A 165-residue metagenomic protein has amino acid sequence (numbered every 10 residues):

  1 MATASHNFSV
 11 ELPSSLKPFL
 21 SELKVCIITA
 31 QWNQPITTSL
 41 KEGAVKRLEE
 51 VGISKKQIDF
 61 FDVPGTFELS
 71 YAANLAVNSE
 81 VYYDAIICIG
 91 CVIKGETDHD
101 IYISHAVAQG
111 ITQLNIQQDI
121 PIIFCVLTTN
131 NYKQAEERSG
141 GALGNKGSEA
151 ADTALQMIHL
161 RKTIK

Functional and structural regions predicted by a protein language model:
A2-T3: Glycine/small-residue-rich loop that forms an oxyanion/phosphate-binding "nest" at active or ligand-binding sites
H6, Q34, E49-S54, N74-Y82 (+3 more regions): Generic secondary-structure signature for well-ordered alpha-helical cores
P13-V63: Glycine-rich phosphate/diphosphate-binding loop of Rossmann-like nucleotide-binding domains
L23, D100-K165: C-terminal binding/interaction regions
C26, D59, E68, D84-I86 (+1 more regions): Structural motif
Q31-W32, C91-V92, L127-N131: Short, ordered loop/turn segments at secondary-structure junctions
Q34, T38, E42, V63-F67 (+3 more regions): Electropositive phosphate-/nucleotide-binding environments in soluble metabolic enzymes
E68, A72-I111, N115: Glycine-rich phosphate-binding loop
